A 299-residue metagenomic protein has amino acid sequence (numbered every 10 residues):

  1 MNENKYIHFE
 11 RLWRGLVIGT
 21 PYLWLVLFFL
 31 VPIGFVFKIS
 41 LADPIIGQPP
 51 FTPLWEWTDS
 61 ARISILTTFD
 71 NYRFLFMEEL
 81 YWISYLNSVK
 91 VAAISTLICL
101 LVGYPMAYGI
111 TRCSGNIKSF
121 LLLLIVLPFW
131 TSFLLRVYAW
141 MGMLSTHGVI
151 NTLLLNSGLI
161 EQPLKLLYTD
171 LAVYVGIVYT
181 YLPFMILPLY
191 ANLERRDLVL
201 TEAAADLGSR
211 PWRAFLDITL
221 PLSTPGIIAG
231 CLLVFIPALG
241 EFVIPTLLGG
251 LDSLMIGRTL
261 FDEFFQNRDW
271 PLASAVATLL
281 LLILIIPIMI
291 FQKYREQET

Functional and structural regions predicted by a protein language model:
M1-I39, G109, S119, L123: N-terminal signal-anchor/first transmembrane alpha helix
K5-I7, Y190-A205, L272-T299: C-terminal transmembrane helix and the adjacent membrane-cytosol boundary/short C-terminal tail of inner/organellar
H8-R14, W57-D59, Y72-L75, E79 (+1 more regions): Interhelical loop and adjacent transmembrane-helix boundary motif in polytopic membrane transport permeases
L16-I18, P105-A139, M143, T201-E202 (+2 more regions): Cytoplasmic-entry segments and transmembrane alpha-helices of multi-pass inner-membrane transporters
T20, L123, L127, Y179 (+2 more regions): Transmembrane alpha-helices
L30-E79, H147, G250-L251, T299: Short membrane-interfacial helix/loop motifs at transmembrane-helix boundaries
W55, S60, V137-V178, W212 (+1 more regions): Membrane-interfacial helix termini and adjacent extracytoplasmic/periplasmic loops of multi-pass transporters
E78-R112: Transmembrane alpha-helix signature in integral membrane proteins
